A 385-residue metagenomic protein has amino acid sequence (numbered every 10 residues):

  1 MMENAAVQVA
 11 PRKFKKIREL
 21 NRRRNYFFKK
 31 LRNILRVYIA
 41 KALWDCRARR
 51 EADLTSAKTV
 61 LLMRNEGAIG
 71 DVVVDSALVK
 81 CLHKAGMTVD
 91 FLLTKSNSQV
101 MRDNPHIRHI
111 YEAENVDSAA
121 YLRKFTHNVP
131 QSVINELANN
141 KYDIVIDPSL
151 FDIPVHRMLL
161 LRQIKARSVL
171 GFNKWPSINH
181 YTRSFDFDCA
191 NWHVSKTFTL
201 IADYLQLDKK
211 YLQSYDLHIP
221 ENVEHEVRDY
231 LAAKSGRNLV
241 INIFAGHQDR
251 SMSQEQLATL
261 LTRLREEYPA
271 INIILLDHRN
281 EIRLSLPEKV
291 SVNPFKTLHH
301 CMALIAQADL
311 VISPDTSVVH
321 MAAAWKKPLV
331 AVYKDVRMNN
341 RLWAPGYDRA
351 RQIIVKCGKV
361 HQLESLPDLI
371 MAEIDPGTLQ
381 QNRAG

Functional and structural regions predicted by a protein language model:
M2-G385: Catalytic machinery of carbohydrate-active enzymes, primarily nucleotide-sugar-dependent glycosyltransferases
